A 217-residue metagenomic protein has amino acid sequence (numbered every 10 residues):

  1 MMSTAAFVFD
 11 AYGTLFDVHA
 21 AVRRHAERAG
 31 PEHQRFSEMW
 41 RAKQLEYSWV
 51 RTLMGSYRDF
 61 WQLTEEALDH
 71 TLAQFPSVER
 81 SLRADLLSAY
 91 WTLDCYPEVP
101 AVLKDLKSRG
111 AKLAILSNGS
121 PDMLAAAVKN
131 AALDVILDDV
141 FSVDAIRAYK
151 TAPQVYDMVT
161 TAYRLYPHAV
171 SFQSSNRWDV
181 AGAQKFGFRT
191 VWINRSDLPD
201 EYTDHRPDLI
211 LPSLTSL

Functional and structural regions predicted by a protein language model:
M1-L45: Active-site neighborhood of HAD-like aspartate-dependent phosphohydrolases
M2-S3, K104, L116, S120-P121 (+1 more regions): Asp-based, Mg2+/Mn2+-dependent phosphohydrolase catalytic module
A21, R35, D94, D122-M123 (+1 more regions): Short alpha-helical
V22-R23, S37, R41, W61 (+2 more regions): An amphipathic alpha-helix signature
A29-H33, Q74-S81, A132-I136, R164-L165: Short helix-capping segments at alpha-helix termini
Q34, S48-A84: A metal-dependent, Asp-based hydrolase signature
W61-Q62, E79-I115, A125, P153: Short, acidic loop-to-helix structural element flanking the phosphoryl-transfer center in phosphate-processing enzymes
